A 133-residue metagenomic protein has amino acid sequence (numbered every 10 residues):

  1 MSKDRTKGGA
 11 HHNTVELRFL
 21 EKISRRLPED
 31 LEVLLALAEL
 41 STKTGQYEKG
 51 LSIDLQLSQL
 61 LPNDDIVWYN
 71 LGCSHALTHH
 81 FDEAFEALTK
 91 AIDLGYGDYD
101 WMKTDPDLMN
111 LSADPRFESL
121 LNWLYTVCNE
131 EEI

Functional and structural regions predicted by a protein language model:
S2-D4, H11-T14, M102-I133: Terminal, low-structured helical/coil segments at or just beyond the last alpha-helical repeat
R5-G9, E21-H79: Alpha-helical adaptor scaffolds
N13-E16, G95: Alpha-helix initiation and capping sites
D82-Y99, L121-N129: TPR/TPR-like (Sel1-like) alpha-helical repeat modules
